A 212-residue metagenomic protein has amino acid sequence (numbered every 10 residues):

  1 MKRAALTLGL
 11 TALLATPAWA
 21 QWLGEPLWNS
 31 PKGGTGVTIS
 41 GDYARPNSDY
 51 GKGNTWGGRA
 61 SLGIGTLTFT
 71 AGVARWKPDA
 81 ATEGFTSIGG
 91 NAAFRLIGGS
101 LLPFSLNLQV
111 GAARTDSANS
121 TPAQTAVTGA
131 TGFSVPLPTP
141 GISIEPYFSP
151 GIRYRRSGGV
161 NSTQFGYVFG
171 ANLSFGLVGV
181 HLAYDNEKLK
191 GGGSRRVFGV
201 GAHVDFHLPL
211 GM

Functional and structural regions predicted by a protein language model:
M1-A4: Positively charged n-region of N-terminal signal peptides that target proteins for export
T7-A15: Bacterial N-terminal signal peptides
W19-K77: Short glycine/proline- and aromatic-enriched beta-strand/turn motifs that initiate or cap beta-hairpins
W22-T35, T66, A80-T82, I97-L106 (+3 more regions): Short loop/turn motifs that connect adjacent beta-strands in outer-membrane beta-barrel proteins
D49-G51, G111-M212: Outer-membrane beta-barrel transmembrane domain signature
G63-L67, I88, S174-V178: Short glycine/proline-enriched coil/turn segments at helix->beta-strand junctions
A71, K77-A80, V180-A183: Intrinsically disordered, glycine/charged-rich N-terminal periplasmic/extracytoplasmic linker segments that lie
A81-R95, G99-P122: Extracellular-facing segments of soluble proteins and assemblies that are Gly/Ser/Thr-biased and enriched in aromatics
